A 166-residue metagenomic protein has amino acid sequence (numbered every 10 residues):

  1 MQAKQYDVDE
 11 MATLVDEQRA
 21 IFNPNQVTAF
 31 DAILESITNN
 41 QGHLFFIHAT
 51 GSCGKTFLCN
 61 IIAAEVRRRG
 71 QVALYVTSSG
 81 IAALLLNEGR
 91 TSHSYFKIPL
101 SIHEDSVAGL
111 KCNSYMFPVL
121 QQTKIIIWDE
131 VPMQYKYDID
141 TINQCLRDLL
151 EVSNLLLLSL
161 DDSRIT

Functional and structural regions predicted by a protein language model:
M1-T166: Conserved ATP-binding/catalytic motifs of P-loop helicase motor domains
